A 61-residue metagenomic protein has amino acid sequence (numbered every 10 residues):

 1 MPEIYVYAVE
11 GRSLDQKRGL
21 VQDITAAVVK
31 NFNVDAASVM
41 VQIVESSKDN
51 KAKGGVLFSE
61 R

Functional and structural regions predicted by a protein language model:
P2-R61: A domain-level signal for the structural core that forms small-molecule/cofactor-binding pockets and catalytic centers
